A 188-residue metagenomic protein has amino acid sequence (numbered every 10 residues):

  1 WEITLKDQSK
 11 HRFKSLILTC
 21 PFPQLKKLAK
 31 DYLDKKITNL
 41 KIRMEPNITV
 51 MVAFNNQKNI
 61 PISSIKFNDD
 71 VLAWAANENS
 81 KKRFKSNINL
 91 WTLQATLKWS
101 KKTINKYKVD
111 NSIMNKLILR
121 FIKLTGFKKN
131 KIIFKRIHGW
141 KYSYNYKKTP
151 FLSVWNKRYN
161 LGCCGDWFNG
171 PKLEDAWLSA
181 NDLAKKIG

Functional and structural regions predicted by a protein language model:
W1-H11: Conserved beta-strand-loop-beta-strand element in the redox core of flavoprotein oxidoreductases
K10-S63, F127: Central helical "cap/lid" subdomain
I17-T19, V52, L93, K135 (+1 more regions): Generic structural signal for small/hydrophobic residues in well-ordered secondary structure, especially within
F22-L25, Q57, S80-K82, T96-S100 (+2 more regions): Short, solvent-exposed loop/turn segments at secondary-structure junctions
I60-L93, K101-T103: Anionic-ligand binding region
K81-S86, F134-C163, W167-N169: FAD-binding beta-loop-beta segment adjacent to the flavin cofactor pocket
K85-W91, A95-K141: Flavin-binding catalytic cores
N156-G188: Conserved mid-domain beta->alpha element of the FAD-binding
